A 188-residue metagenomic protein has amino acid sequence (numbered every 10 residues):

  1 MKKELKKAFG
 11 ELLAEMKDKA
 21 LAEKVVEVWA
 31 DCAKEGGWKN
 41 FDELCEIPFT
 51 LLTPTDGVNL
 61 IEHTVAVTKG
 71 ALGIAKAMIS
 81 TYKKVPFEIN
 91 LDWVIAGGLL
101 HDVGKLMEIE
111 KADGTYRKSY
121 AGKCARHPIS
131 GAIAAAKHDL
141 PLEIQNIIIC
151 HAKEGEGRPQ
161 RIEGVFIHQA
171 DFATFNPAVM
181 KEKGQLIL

Functional and structural regions predicted by a protein language model:
M1-K111: Acidic/His-rich, divalent-metal-binding segments that scaffold phosphate/diphosphate chemistry
F49-D56, E62-H63, I74, K84-L188: Divalent metal-dependent catalytic cores for phosphoryl transfer on phosphate-bearing substrates
